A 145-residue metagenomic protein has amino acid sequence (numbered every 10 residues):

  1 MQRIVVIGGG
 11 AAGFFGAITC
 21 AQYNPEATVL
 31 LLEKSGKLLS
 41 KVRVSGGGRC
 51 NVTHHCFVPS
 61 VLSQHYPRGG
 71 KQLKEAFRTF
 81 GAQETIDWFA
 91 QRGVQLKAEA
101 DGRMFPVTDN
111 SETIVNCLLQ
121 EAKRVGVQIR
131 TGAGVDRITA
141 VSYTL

Functional and structural regions predicted by a protein language model:
M1-A12: Beta1/beta-strand and adjacent pyrophosphate-binding region of the FAD-binding site in flavoprotein oxidoreductases
A12-G16, L38-K41: Short N-terminal binding/cap micro-motifs at the start of the first secondary-structure element
A21-G46: Glycine-rich FAD pyrophosphate-binding loop
R49-A98: Glycine-rich active-site loop/strand segments that organize a redox cofactor
L73-G81, D101-Q120: Short beta-strand to alpha-helix junction loop
C117, E121, V125-T131: Active-site-proximal cofactor/substrate-binding loop regions of enzyme domains
T131-V141: A conserved short coil-to-beta-strand element within the FAD-binding core of flavoproteins
Y143-L145: Conserved small/polar residues in nucleotide/adenosyl-binding loops
